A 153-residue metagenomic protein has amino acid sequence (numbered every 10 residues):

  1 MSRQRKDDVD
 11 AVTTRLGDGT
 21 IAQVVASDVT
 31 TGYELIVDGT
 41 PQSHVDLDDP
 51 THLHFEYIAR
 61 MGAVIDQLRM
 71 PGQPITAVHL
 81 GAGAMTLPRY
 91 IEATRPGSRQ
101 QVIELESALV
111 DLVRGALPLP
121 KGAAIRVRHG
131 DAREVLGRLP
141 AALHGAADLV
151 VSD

Functional and structural regions predicted by a protein language model:
M1-Q73, Y90-T94, R99: Rossmann-like AdoMet
D48-D153: The AdoMet/dcAdoMet-binding core of the Class I SAM-like
